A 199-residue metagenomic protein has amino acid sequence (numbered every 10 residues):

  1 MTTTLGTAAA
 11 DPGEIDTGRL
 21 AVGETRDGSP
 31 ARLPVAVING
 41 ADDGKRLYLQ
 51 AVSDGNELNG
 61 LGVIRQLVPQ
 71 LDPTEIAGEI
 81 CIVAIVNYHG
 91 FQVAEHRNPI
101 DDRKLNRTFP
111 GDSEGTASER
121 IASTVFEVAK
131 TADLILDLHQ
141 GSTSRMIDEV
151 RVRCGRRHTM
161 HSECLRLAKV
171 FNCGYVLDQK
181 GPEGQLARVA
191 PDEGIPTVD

Functional and structural regions predicted by a protein language model:
M1-D199: Structured catalytic-domain cores with a bias toward divalent-metal coordination
